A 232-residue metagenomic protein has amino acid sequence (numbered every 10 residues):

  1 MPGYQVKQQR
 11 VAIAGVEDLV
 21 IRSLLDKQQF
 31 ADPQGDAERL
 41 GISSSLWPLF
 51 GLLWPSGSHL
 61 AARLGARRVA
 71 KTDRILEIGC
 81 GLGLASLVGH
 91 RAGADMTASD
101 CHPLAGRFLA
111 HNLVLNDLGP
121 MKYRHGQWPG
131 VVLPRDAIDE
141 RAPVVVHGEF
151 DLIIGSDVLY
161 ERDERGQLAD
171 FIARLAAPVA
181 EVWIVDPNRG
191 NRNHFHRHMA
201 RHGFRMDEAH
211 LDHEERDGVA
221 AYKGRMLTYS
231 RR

Functional and structural regions predicted by a protein language model:
M1-R232: S-adenosylmethionine-dependent methyltransferases
